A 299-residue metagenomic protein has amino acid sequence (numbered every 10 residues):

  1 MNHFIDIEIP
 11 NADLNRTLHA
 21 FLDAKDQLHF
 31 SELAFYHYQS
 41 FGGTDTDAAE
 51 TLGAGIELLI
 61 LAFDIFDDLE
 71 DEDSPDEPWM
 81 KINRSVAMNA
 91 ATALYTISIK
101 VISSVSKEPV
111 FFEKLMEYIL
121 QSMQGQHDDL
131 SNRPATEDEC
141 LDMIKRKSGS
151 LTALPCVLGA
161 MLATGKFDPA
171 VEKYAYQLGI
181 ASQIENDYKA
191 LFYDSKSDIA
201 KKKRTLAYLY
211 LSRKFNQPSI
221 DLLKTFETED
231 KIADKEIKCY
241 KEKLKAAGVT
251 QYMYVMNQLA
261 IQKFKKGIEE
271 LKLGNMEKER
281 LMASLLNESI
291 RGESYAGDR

Functional and structural regions predicted by a protein language model:
M1-F4: N-terminal amphipathic/basic leader segments beginning at the initiator methionine
D6-I220: Mg2+-dependent prenyl diphosphate-binding active-site environment of isoprenoid biosynthetic enzymes
L18-Q39, T205-Y210, K238-E242, A247-R299: Catalytic cores of Mg2+-dependent Asp-rich isoprenoid enzymes
Q121, A181, T228-D230, A247 (+2 more regions): A short structural micro-motif
A135, L191-D194, D221-L222, L273-K278 (+1 more regions): Long amphipathic alpha-helical segments
F167-D168, P218-L223, D234-K235, N275-E279: Short, surface-exposed acidic
L223-L244: A mobile "lid/hinge" subdomain adjacent to the ATP/sugar-phosphate binding pocket shared across diverse ATP-dependent
